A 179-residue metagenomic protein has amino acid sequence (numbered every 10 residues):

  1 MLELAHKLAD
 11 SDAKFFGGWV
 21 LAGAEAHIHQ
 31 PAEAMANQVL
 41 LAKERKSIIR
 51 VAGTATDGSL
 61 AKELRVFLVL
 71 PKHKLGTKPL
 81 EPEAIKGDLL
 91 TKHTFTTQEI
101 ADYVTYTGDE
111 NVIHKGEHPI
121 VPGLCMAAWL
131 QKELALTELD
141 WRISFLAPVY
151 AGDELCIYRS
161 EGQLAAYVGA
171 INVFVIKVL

Functional and structural regions predicted by a protein language model:
M1-A32, E110, P119-E138: Active-site helix/loop of acyl-thioester processing domains in fatty-acid/polyketide metabolism, spanning hotdog-fold
M1-L4, K14-K92, V149-D153, Y158-L179: HotDog/MaoC-like acyl-thioester-processing domains
A26, Y103, I143-F145: Bulky hydrophobic/aromatic "packing anchor" residues in well-ordered structure
I85-P119, M126: A contiguous, surface-exposed recognition patch within enzymatic or periplasmic domains that forms
T96-E99, E138, S160: Short linear sequence motifs
L134-C156: A conserved acidic, glycine/proline-rich C-terminal tail/linker
